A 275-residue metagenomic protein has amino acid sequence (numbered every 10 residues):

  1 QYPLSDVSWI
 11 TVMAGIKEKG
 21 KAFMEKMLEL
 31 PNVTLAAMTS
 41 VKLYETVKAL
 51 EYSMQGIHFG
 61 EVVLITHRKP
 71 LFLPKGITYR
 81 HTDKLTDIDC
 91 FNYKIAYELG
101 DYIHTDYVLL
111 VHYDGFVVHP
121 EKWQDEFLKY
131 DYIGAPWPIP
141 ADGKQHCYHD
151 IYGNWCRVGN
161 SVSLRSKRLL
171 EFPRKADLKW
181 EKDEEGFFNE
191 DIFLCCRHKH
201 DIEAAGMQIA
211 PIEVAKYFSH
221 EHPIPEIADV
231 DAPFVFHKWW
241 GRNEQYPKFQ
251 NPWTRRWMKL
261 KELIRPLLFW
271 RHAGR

Functional and structural regions predicted by a protein language model:
Q1-V33, K238-R275: Non-catalytic N-terminal targeting/anchoring module and adjacent flexible stem/linker that precedes the structured
W9-N92, A96-Y107: N-terminal anchoring/stem segment of glycosyltransferases
V47, P74-K75, H119-K122, P173-R174: Short glycine-/acidic-enriched loop or helix-start segments at secondary-structure transitions that form or flank
V62, Y113-D114, S166: Generic structural signal for small/hydrophobic residues in well-ordered secondary structure, especially within
T105-F116: Short beta-strand-to-loop acidic/aromatic patch adjacent to the donor-nucleotide binding site
H119-C147: Conserved donor-nucleotide/metal-binding helix-loop-beta segment in metal-dependent transferases, i.e., the alpha-helix
Y152-N154: Short Gly/Pro-enriched turn/cap motifs at secondary-structure boundaries
C156-R265, F269: Catalytic core and acceptor-binding pocket of nucleotide-sugar-dependent glycosyltransferases
